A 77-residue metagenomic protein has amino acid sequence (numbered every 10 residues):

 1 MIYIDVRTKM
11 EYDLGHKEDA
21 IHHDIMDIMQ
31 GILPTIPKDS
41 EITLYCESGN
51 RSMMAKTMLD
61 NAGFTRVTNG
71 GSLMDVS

Functional and structural regions predicted by a protein language model:
M1-E41, E47-S77: Rhodanese-like catalytic fold shared by cysteine-dependent sulfurtransferases and DSP/PTP-type phosphatases
